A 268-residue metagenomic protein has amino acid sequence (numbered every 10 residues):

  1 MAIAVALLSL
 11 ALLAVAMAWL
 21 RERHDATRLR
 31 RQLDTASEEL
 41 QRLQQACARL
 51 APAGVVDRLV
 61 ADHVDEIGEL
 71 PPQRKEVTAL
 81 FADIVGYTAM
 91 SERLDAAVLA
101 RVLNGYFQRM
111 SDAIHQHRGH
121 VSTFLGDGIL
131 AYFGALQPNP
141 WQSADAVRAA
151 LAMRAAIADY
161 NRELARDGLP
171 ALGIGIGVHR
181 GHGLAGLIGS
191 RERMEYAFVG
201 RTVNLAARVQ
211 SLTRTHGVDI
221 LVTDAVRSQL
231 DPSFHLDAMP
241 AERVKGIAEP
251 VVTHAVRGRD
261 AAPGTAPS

Functional and structural regions predicted by a protein language model:
I3-R74: Regulatory cytosolic signal-relay segments
H24-T27, R31, Q41, E66-R148: Catalytic NTP-binding/metal-coordinating core of nucleotidyl cyclase/transferase enzymes
G54, V85, H182-G183, A225: Alpha-helix/helix-capping structural signal
V56, Y87, L130, V226-L230: A generic structural signal for short hydrophobic patches within well-formed alpha-helices
V60-A61, N104, Q108, A206-Q210: Short amphipathic alpha-helical segments
D62, M153-A156, Y160-E163, R191 (+3 more regions): Conserved, well-folded catalytic cores of nucleic-acid-processing and energy-transducing macromolecular machines
A82, A113-D145, D159-V203, D231 (+1 more regions): Catalytic core of nucleotidyl cyclases, primarily class III adenylyl/guanylyl cyclases
G183, A206, T213-S268: Cytosolic regulatory/linker segments at or just downstream of nucleotide-handling modules in signal-transduction
